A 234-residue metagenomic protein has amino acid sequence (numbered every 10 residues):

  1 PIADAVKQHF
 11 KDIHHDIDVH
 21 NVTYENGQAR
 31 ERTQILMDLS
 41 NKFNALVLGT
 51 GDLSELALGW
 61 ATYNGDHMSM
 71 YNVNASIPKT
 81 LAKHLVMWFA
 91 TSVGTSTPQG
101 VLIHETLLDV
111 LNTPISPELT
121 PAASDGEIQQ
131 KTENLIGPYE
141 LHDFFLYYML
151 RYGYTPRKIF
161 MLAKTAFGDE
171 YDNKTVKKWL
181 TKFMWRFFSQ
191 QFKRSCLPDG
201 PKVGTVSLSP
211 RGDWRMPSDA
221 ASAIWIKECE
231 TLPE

Functional and structural regions predicted by a protein language model:
P1-E234: ATP/NTP-dependent adenylation/nucleotidyl-transfer catalytic domains that generate, transfer, or process NMP-activated
